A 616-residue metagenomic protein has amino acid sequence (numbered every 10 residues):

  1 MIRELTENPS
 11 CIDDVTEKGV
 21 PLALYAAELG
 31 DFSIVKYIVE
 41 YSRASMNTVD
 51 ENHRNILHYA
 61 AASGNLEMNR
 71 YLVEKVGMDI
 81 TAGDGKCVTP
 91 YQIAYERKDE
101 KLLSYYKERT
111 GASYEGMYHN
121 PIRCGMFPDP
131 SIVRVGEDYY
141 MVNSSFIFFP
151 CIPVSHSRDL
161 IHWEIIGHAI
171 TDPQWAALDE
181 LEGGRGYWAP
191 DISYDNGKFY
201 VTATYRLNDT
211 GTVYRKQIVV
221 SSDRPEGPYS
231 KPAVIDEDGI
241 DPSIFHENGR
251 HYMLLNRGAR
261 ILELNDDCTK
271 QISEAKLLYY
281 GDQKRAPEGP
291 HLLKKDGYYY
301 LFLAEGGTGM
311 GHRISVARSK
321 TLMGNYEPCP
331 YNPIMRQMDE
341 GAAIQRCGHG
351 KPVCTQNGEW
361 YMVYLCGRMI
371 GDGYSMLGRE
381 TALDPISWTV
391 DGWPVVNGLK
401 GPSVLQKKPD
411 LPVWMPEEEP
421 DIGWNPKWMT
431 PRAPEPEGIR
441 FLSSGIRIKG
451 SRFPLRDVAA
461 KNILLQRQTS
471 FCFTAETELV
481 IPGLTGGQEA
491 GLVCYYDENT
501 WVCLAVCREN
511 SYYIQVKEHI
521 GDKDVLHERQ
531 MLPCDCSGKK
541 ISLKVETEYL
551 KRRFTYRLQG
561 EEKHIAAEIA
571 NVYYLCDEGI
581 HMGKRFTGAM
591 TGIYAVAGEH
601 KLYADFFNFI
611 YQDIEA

Functional and structural regions predicted by a protein language model:
M1-N8, D13-L24, E28-L29: Intrinsically disordered, low-complexity regulatory segments in ankyrin-centric signaling systems
R3-C11, K36-S45, R70-D79, K107-G111: Ankyrin repeat domain, specifically the short helix-to-loop turn at the C-terminus of the second helix of each repeat
A23, I38, I56-A60, L72: Hydrophobic packing within well-folded, soluble alpha/beta domains
Y25-D31, Y59-N65, I93-D99: Ankyrin repeat A-helix N-terminal signature
I80-G111: Leucine-rich solenoid repeat scaffolds
A112-A616: Carbohydrate-active catalytic/glycan-binding domains of CAZyme proteins, especially the secreted or lumenal ectodomains
